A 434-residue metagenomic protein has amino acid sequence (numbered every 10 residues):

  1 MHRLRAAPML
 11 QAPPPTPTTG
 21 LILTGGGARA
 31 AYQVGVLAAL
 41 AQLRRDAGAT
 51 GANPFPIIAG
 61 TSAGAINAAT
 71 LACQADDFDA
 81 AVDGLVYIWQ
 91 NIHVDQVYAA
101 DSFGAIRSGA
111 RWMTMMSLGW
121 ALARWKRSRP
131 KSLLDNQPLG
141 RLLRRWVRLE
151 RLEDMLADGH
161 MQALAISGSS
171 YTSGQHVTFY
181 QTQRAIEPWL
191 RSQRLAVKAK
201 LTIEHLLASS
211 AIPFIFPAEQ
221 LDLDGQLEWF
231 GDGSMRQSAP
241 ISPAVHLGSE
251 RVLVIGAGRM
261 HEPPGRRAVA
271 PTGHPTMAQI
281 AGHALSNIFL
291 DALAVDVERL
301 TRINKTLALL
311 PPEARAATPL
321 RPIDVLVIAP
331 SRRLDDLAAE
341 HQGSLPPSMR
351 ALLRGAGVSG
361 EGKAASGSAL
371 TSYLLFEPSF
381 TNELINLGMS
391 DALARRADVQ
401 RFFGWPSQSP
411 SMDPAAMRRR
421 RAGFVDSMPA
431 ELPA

Functional and structural regions predicted by a protein language model:
M1-T19, A110, P410-S411, R420-A434: N-terminal low-complexity/intrinsically disordered extensions
P14-G20, A28-Q137, L143, Y180-S192 (+6 more regions): Patatin-like phospholipase
T18-L23, L370-L374: Glycine- and acidic
I22, R107-I255, H261-E262, P311-P347 (+3 more regions): Active-site-adjacent alpha/beta core region of enzyme catalytic domains
A49-P56, T371-S379: General secondary-structure propensity
A63, A257-G258: An acidic- and aromatic-residue-enriched active-site/binding cleft used to recognize and process polar
Y98-L134, P138, G273, M277-L293 (+1 more regions): Alpha-helical membrane-targeting segments
A257, P263-L353, E377-A434: Terminal low-complexity/disordered tails
